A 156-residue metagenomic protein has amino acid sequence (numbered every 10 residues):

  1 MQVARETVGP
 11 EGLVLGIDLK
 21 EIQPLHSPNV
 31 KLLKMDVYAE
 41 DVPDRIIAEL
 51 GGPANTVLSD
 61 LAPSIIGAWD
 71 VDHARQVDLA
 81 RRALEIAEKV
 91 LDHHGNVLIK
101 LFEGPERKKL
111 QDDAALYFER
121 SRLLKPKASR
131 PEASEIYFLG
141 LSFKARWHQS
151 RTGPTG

Functional and structural regions predicted by a protein language model:
M1-P10: Conserved SAM-binding loop of SAM-dependent methyltransferases across substrates and taxa, primarily the Class I
A4, I46, I86-A87, A114: Class I S-adenosylmethionine-dependent transferase superfamily signal
R5-E6, R75-H93: A short glycine-rich, Lys/Arg-flanked "PGG" loop and its adjoining helix->strand segment in the class I
P10-G12, V90-V97: Short glycine-dipeptide loop
P10-I66: S-adenosyl-L-methionine
L19-K20, V37, L61-S64, N96 (+2 more regions): Short, ordered loop/turn segments at secondary-structure junctions
I65-R75: Glycine/threonine-rich flexible loop motifs
L101-G156: Class I S-adenosyl-L-methionine
